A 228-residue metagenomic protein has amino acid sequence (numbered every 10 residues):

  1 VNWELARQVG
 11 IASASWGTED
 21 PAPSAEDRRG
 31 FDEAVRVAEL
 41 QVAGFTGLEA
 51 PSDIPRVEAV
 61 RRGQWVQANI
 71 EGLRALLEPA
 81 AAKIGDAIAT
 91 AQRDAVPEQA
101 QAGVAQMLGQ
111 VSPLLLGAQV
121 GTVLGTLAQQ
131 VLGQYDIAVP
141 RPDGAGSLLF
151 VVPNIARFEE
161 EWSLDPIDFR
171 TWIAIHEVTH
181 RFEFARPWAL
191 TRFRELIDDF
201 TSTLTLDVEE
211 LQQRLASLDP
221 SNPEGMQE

Functional and structural regions predicted by a protein language model:
V1-R56: N-terminal low-complexity, Ser/Thr- and acidic-residue-enriched intrinsically disordered segments
A22, L108-V111, D165: Short coil/turn segments at secondary-structure junctions
A34-P153: Auxiliary, metal-adjacent structural segments of Zn-dependent hydrolase domains
G117, G121-L132, E183-E228: Post-HExxH zinc-binding segment in Zn-dependent metallohydrolases
I155-A156, T179, W188: Short acidic/polar capping segments at secondary-structure boundaries
I155-I173: Short pre-active-site segment immediately N-terminal to the catalytic Zn-binding motif
F169-A185: Active-site recognition of the HExxH zinc-binding catalytic motif
